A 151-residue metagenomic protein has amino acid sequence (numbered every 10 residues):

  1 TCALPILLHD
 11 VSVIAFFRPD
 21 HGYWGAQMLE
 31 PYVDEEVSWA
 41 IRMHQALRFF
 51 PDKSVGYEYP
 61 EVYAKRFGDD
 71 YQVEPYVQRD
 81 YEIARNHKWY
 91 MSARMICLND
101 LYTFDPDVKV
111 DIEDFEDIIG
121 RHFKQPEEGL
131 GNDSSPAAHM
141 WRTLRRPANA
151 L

Functional and structural regions predicted by a protein language model:
T1-L4: Short, small-residue-biased leader/transition segments that mark boundaries at the very start of proteins
H9, H21-G25, M43-H44: Histidine-centered active-site/metal-ligand motif
D10-I14: Catalytic glutamate of the conserved HExxH
A15-P31: Post-HEXXH active-site segment of zinc metalloproteases
F17, P31-W39, M43-L151: Divalent metal-dependent phosphate-bond-processing catalytic cores, especially two-metal-ion Mg2+/Mn2+ enzymes that act
